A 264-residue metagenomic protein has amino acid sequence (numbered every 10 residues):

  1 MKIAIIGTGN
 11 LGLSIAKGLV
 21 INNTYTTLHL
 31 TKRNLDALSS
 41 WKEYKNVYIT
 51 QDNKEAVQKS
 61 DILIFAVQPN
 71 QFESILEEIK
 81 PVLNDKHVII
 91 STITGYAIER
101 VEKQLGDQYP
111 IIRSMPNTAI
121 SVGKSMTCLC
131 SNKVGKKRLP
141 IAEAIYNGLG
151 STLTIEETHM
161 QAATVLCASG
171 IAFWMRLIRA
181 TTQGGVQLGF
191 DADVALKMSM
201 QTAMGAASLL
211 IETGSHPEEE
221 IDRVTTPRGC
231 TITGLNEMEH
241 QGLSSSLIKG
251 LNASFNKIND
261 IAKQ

Functional and structural regions predicted by a protein language model:
M1-K59, K124-S125, V186-L188: NAD(P)+-binding Rossmann beta1-loop-alpha1 motif at the extreme N-terminus of oxidoreductases
S14, N23, Q51, Q58-K59 (+5 more regions): Non-catalytic terminal and connector segments of soluble metabolic enzymes
H29, R113-C128: Active-site capping/gating segments
L38, A56, F72, D191-S199 (+2 more regions): Small-residue helix-packing motif on alpha-helices
D52-L105: Rossmann-fold NAD(P) dinucleotide-binding segment
R100-P110, M126-A163, W174-G214, K257-I258: Internal alpha-helical scaffold of NAD(P)-dependent oxidoreductase catalytic cores
M200-Q264: NAD(P)-dependent Rossmann-like dehydrogenase/reductase catalytic/cofactor-binding core
